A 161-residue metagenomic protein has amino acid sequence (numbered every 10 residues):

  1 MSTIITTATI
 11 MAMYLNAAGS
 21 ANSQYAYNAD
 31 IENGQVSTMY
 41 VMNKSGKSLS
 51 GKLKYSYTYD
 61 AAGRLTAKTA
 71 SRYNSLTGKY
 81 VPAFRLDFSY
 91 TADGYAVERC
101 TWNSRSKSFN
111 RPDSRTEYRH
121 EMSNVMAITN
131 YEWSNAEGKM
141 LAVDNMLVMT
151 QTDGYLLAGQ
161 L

Functional and structural regions predicted by a protein language model:
M1-I10: Sec-dependent signal peptide recognition, specifically the positively charged N-region followed immediately by
Y14-L161: Buried hydrophobic residues that stabilize the cores of well-folded domains
